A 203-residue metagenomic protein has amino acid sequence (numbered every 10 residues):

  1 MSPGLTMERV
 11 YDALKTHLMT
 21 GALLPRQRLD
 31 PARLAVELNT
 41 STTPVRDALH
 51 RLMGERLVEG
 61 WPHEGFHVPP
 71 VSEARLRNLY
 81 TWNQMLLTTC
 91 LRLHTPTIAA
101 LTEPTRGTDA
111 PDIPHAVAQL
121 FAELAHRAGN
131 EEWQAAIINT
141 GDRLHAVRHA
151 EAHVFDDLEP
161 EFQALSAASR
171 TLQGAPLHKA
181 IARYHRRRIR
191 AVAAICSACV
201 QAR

Functional and structural regions predicted by a protein language model:
M1-R92, A198-R203: Short linear motifs at protein or domain termini
S2-V10, P114-Q119, G141, H145: Long, contiguous secondary-structure blocks with strong helical propensity
G4, T42, R46, E73-Y80 (+6 more regions): Amphipathic, non-membrane alpha-helical segments in soluble helical-bundle scaffolds
R26-Q27, W61, T102-E103, W133-I137 (+1 more regions): Short, hydrophobic secondary-structure boundary micro-motifs
P69-G129, S169-P176: All-alpha effector-binding/dimerization core of bacterial HTH-type transcriptional repressors
W82-L93, A118-E159, A191: Hydrophobic, amphipathic alpha-helical faces that serve as interaction scaffolds
A150-R203: C-terminal all-alpha effector/ligand-binding and dimerization domain of prokaryotic HTH-type transcriptional repressors
